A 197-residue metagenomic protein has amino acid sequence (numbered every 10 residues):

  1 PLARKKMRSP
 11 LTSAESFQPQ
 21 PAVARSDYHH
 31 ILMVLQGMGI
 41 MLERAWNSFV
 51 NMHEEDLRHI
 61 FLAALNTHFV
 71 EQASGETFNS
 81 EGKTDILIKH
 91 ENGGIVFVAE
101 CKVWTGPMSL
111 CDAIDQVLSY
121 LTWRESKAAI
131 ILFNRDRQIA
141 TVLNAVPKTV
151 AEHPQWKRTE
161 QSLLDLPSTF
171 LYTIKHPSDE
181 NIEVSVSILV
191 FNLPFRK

Functional and structural regions predicted by a protein language model:
P1-N66, V70: The feature marks a conserved, polyanion-engaging helical scaffold used by nucleic-acid processing enzymes and innate
H30, M52, D56, I60 (+4 more regions): Short, well-structured alpha-helical interface segments that form or flank functional binding sites
F61, I86-I88, V96-V103, Y120: Conserved catalytic cores of phosphodiester-cleaving nucleases, focusing on short active-site segments
L62, T67-G93, P107-S109, K175-E180: Active-site metal-binding core of divalent-cation-utilizing nuclease and nuclease-like domains
H90-N92, K102-T105, V190-N192: Short, flexible loop/turn elements at secondary-structure junctions
F97-A99, A129-I131, S187-L189: Hydrophobic/aromatic beta-strand patches that form the interior of the parallel beta-sheet core in alpha/beta enzyme
V103-P154: Catalytic cores of nucleic-acid endonucleases
R135-K197: Domain-level recognition of nuclease-like catalytic cores that cleave nucleotide substrates
